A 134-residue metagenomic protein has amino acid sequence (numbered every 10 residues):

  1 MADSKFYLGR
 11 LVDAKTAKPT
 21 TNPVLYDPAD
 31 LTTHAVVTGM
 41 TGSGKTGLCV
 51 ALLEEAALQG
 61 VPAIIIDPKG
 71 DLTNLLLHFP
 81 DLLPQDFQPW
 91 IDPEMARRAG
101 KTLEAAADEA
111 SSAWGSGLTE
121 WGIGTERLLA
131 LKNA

Functional and structural regions predicted by a protein language model:
M1-S43, G47-L131: Basic- and hydrophobic-enriched, low-structure N-terminal and domain-boundary segments that flank ATP-binding catalytic
